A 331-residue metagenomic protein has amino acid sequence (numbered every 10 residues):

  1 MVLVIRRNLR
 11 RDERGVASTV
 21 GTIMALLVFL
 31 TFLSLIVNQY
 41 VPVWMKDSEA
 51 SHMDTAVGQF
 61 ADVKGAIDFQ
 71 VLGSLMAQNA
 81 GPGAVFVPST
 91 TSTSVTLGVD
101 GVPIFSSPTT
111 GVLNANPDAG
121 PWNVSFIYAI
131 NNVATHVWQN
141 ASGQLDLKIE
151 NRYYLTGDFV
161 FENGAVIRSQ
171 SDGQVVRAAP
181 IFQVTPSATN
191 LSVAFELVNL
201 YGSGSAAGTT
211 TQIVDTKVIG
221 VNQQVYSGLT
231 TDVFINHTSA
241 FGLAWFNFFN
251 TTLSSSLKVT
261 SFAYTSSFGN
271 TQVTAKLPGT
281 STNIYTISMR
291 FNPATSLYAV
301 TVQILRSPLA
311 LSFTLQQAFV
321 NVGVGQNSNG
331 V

Functional and structural regions predicted by a protein language model:
M1-R14: N-terminal leader/signal peptides at the extreme start of proteins
D12-Q39: N-terminal single-pass transmembrane signal-anchor helix
L35-V175: Beta-strand/loop motifs with alternating small/hydrophobic and polar/acidic residues, enriched in the first structured
N114-S312, Q317, G325-V331: Intrinsically disordered, low-complexity regions enriched in Pro/Ser/Thr/Gly and acidic residues
